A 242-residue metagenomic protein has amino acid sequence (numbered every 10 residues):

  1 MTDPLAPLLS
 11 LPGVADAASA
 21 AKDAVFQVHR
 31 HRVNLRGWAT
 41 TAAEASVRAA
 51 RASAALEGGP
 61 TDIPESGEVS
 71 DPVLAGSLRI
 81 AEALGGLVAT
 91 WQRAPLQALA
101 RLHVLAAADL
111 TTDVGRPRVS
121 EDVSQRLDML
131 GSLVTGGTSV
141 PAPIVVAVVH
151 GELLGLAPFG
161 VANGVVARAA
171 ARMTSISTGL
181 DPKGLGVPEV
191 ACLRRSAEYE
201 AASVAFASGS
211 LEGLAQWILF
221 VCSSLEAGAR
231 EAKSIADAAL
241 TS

Functional and structural regions predicted by a protein language model:
M1-S242: FIC/Doc superfamily catalytic core
